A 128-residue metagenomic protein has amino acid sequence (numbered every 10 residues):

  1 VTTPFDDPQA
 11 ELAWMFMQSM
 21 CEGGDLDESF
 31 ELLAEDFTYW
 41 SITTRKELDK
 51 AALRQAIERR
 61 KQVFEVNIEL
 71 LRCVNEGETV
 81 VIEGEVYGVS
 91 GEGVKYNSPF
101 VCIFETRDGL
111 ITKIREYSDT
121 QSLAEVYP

Functional and structural regions predicted by a protein language model:
V1-E35, E125-P128: Short, low-complexity N-terminal intrinsically disordered segments enriched in polar/charged residues
L26-E78: A solvent-exposed, acidic/Ser-Thr-rich amphipathic alpha-helical stretch
Q62-V63, G88-N97: Short, cysteine-centered beta-strand-loop-beta hairpins and adjacent loop/turn segments enriched in charged/polar
V66-I68, E83, K95-V101: Short, surface-exposed coil-to-beta transition loops
V86-G88, T106: Hydrophobic beta-strand positions in extracellular immunoglobulin-like domains
E92-K95, S122-P128: A short, polar/proline- and glycine-enriched secondary-structure boundary/capping micro-motif
I103-E125: Short beta-strand edge/turn micro-motifs at domain boundaries
